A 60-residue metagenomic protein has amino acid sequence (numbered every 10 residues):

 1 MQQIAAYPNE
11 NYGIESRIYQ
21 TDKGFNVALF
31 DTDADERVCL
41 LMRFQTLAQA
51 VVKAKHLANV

Functional and structural regions predicted by a protein language model:
M1-L29: Short N-terminal "domain-start" leader segments that mark the transition from disordered tails or signal peptides into
Q3-Y7, T32-K53: A short, exposed loop/beta-hairpin motif centered on an aromatic-Gly-Thr core
K23, K53-K55: Context-gated lysine
H56-V60: Short arginine-rich
